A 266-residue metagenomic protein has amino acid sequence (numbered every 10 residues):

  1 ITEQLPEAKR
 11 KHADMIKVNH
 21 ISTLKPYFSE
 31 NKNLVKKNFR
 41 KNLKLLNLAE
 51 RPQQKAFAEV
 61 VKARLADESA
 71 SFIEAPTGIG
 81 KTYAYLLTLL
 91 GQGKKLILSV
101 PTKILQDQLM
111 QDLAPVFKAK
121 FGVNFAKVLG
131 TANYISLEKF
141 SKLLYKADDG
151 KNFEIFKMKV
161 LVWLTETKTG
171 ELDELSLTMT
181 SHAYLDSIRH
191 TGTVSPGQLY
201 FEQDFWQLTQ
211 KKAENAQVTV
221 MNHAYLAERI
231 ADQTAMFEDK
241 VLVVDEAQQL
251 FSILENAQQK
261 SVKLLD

Functional and structural regions predicted by a protein language model:
I1-T2, Y85, A247, L264: Mg2+/Mn2+-dependent nuclease catalytic core
Q4-R40, K44, V100-Q217: A substrate-engagement module of RecA-like helicase motors
F28-F72: Conserved pre-motif I regulatory segment
D67-L87: Walker A/P-loop
A70-F72, K95-I97, V218, V241: Residue-level preference for the first positions of well-ordered beta-strands
T82-K95, D112-V116: Walker A/P-loop NTP-binding motif
G91, I104-D107, Q111, L199-V218 (+1 more regions): Signature of the SF2 helicase/ATPase Hel1-core->accessory helical subdomain module
K94, F121-N124, E238-K240: Short glycine-/polar-rich loops that comprise or flank the Walker A/P-loop and associated switch/sensor motifs
